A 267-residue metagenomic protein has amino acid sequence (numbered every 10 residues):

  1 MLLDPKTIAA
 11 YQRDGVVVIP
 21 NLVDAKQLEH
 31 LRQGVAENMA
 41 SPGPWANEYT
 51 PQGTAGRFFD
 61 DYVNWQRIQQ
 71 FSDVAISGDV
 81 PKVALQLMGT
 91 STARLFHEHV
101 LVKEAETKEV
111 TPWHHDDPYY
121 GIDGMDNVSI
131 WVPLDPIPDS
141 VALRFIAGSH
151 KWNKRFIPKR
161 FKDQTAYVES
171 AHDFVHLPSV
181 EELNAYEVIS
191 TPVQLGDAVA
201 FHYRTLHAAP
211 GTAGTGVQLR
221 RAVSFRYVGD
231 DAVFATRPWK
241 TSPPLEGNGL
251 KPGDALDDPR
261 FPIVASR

Functional and structural regions predicted by a protein language model:
M1-D14, P20-W113, P118-G121, A255 (+1 more regions): Non-heme Fe(II)-dependent double-stranded beta-helix
P42-G53, P158-F161, L195-A200, R204-R267: Non-heme Fe(II)/2-oxoglutarate
V80, T90, A105-K108, P136-D139 (+4 more regions): Short, charged/polar surface micro-motifs in flexible loops or helix N-caps
H99, H115, V132-P136, F145-A147: Short, structured patches in soluble enzyme cores that scaffold and shape functional sites
H115, D173-E187, G214-L219, P238-S242: Short, surface-exposed loop/helix-turn segments at secondary-structure junctions that function as lids/hinges flanking
D116-P118, N127, A208-T212: Glycine-rich phosphate/pyrophosphate-binding beta-alpha loops
G121-P138, P192-L195, A200, R226-G229: Short, conserved beta-strand element in jelly-roll/cupin
D139-L206: Double-stranded beta-helix
